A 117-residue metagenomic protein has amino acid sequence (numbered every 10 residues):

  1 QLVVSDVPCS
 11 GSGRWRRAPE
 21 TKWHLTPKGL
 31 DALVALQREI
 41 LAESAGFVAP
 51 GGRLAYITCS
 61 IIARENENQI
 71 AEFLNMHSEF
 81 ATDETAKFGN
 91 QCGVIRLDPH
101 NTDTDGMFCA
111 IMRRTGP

Functional and structural regions predicted by a protein language model:
Q1-V4, P8-S10, D31, R38 (+1 more regions): C-terminal catalytic and target-recognition region of SAM-dependent MTase-like enzymes, primarily methyltransferases
R14-A32: A mobile, often basic/glycine-rich helix-loop segment that functions as the active-site lid/recognition loop
S44: Active-site nucleotide-sugar/metal-binding loop of Leloir-type enzymes
